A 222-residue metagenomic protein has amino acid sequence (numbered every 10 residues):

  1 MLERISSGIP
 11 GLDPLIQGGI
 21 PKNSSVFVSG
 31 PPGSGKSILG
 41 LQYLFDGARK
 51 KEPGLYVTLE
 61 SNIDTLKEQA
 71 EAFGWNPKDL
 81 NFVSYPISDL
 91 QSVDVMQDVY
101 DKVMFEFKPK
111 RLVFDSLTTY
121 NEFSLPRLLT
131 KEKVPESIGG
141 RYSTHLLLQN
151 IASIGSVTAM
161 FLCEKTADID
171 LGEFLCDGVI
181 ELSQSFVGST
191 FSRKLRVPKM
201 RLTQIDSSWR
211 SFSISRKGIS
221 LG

Functional and structural regions predicted by a protein language model:
M1-S7: Dynamic helix-loop-helix/coil hinge segments at AAA+ ATPase domain boundaries and subdomain interfaces
S7-G19: Pre-Walker A adenine-sensing motif
P21-D94: Conserved P-loop
P53, D79-L80, K108-R111, S153-F161: Loop/turn-to-beta-strand initiation segments
N62-L90, E106-F107, N121, L202-Q204 (+2 more regions): Mobile, glycine- and charge-enriched loop segments and immediately flanking short secondary-structure elements within
A72-W75, T130-K131, D177-I180: Short, hinge-like loop/turn segments at secondary-structure boundaries
S88-S153: Phosphate-binding/switch loop-helix module in NTP-utilizing enzymes
V157-K217: Phosphate-binding/switch region of NTP-binding enzymes
